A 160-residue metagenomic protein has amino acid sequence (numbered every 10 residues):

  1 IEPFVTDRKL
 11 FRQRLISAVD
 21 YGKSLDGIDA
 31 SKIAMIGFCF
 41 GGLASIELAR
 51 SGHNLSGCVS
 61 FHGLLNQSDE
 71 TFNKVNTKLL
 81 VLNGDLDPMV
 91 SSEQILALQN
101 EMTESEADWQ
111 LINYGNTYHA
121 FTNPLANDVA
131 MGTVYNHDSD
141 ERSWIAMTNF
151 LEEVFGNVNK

Functional and structural regions predicted by a protein language model:
I1-K160: N-terminal cap/leader regions of alpha/beta-hydrolase-fold enzymes, predominantly small-molecule hydrolases
